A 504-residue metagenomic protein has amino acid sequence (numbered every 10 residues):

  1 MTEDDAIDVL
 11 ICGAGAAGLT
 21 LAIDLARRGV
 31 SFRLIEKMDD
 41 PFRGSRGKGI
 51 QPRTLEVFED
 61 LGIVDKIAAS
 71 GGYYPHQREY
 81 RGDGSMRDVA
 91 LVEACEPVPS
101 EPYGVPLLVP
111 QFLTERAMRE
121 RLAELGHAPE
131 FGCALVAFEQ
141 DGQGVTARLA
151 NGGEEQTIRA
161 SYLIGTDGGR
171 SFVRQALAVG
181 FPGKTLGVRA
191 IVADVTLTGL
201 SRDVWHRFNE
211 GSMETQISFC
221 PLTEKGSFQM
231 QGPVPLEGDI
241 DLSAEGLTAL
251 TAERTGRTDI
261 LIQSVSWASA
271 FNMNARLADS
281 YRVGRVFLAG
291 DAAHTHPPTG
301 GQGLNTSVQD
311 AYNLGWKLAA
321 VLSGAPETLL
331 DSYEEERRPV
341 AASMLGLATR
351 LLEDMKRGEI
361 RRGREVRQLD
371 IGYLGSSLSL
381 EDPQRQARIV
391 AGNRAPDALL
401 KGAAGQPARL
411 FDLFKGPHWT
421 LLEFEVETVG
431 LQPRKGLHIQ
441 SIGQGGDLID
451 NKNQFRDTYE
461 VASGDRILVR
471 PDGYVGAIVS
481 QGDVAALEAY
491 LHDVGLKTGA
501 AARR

Functional and structural regions predicted by a protein language model:
T2-D8, C12, R27-R28, K37 (+6 more regions): Helical substrate-recognition/capping region of FAD-dependent monooxygenase/halogenase enzymes
D5-I7, G153-Y162: Core beta-strand elements of the Rossmann-like FAD/NAD(P) dinucleotide-binding domain in flavoenzyme oxidoreductases
G18-L19: N-terminal Rossmann-fold NAD(P) dinucleotide-binding loop
A26-G47: Glycine-rich FAD pyrophosphate-binding loop
R43-A123: Active-site-adjacent segment of FAD-dependent monooxygenases/related oxidoreductases
S70, D241-T306, V340, M344-L347: FAD/FMN-dependent oxidoreductases across multiple families
E120, Y162, T166-M273: Conserved FAD-binding catalytic core of PHBH/FMO-like flavoproteins
F131-V145: A conserved short coil-to-beta-strand element within the FAD-binding core of flavoproteins
